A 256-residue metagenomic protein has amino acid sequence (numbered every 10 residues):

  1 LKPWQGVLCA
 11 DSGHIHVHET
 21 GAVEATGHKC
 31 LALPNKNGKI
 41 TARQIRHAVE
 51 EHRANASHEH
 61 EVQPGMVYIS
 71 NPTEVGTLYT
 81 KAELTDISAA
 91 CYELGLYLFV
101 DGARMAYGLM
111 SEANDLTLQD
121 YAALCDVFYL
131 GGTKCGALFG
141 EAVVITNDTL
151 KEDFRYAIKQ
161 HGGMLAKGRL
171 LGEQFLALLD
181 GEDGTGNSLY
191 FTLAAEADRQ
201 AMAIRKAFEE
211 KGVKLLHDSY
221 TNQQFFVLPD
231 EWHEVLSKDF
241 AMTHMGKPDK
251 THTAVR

Functional and structural regions predicted by a protein language model:
L1-V17, R46: Conserved PLP-anchoring active-site segment centered on the Schiff-base-forming lysine
K2-W4, M202-A203, A207-R256: Conserved C-terminal alpha-helix-loop-beta "cap" of PLP-dependent enzymes that closes/shapes the active-site mouth
H18-H28: Active-site-proximal loop->helix
G27-G65, I69-P72, Y79-D86: PLP-dependent aminotransferase-class I/II
K36, Q63-N71, L78, D115-T221: Active-site C-terminal subdomain of aminotransferase-like
R43, V127, C135, K247-R256: PLP-dependent enzyme catalytic core of the Aspartate aminotransferase-like
Y79-S111: Catalytic PLP-binding core of fold-type I/II PLP enzymes
